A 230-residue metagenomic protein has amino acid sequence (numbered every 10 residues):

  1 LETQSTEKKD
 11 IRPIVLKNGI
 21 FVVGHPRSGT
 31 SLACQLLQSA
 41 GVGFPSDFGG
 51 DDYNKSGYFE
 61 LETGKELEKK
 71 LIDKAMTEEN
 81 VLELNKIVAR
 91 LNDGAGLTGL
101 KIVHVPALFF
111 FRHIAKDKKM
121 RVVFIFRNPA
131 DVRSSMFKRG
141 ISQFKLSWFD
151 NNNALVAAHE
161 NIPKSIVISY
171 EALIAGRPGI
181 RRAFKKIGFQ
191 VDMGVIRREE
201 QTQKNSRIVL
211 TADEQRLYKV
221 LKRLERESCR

Functional and structural regions predicted by a protein language model:
L1-K86, E199-V209: PAPS-dependent sulfotransferase catalytic core
L1-L16, V167, R177-R181, K185-R230: PAPS-dependent sulfotransferases, especially Golgi type II membrane carbohydrate sulfotransferases
K17, G94-L97: Short, high-confidence coil segments that cap the C-terminus of an alpha-helix and link into the following beta-strand
G49-D51, R127, G194-I196: Proline- and acidic/polar-enriched loop/turn elements at helix boundaries
E68-I72, S169-L173, R216: A general structural signal for short secondary-structure boundary/capping elements
L71-D73, I141-D150, T211-L221: A polyampholytic, Gly/Pro-enriched intrinsically disordered region
E83, I87-R90, V220-R223: Charge-rich, solvent-exposed alpha-helical interaction surfaces
G96-D192: PAPS-dependent sulfotransferase catalytic domain
